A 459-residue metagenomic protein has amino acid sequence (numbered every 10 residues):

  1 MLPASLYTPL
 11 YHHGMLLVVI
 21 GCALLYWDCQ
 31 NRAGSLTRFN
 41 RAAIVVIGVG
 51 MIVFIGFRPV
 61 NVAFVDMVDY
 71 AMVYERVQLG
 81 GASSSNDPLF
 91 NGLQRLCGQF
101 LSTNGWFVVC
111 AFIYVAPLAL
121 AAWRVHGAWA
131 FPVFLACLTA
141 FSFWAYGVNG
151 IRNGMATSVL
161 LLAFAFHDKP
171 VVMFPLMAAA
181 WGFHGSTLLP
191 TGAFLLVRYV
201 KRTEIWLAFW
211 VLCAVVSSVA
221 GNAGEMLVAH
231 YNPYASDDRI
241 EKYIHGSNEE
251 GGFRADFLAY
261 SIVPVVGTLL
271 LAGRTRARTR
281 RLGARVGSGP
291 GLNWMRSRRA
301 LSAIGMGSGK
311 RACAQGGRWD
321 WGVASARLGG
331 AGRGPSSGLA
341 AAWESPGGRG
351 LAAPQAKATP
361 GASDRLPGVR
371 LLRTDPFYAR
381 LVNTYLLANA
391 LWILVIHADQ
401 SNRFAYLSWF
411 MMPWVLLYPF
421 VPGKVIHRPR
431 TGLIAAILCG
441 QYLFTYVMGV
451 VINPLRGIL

Functional and structural regions predicted by a protein language model:
R38, A122-A140: Transmembrane-helix signature of polytopic, membrane-embedded enzymes that assemble or transfer cell-envelope glycans
A63, M67-M72, D87, F194-G305 (+3 more regions): Alpha-helical transmembrane segments and terminal signal-anchor/GPI-anchor hydrophobic tails, characterized by long
D66-S102: Short hydrophobic/aromatic helix or loop-helix immediately within or flanking a transmembrane segment in polytopic
V109-H126: Transmembrane-helix motifs of polytopic, lipid-linked glycan transferases
G147-G154: Short acidic/glycine- and proline-prone juxtamembrane loop motifs at membrane-interface regions of multi-pass membrane
G154, L160-V172: Membrane-interface transmembrane helices that cradle and orient dolichyl/undecaprenyl
V172-L196, W392-I393: Membrane-interface alpha helices of multi-pass inner-membrane proteins
A208-L212, I426-T445: Signature aromatic-anchored transmembrane alpha helix within multi-pass, membrane-resident enzymes that catalyze glycan
